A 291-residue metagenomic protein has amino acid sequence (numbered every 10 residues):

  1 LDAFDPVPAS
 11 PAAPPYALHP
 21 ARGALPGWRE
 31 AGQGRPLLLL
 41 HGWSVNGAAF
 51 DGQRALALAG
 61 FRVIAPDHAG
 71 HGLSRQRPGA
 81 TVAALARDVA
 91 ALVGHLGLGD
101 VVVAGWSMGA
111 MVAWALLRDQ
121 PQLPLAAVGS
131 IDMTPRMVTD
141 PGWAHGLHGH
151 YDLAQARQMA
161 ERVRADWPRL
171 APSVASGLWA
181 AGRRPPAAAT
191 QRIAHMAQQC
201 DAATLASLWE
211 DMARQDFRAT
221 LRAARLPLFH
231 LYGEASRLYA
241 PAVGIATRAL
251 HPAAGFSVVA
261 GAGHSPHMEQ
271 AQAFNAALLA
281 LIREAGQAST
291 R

Functional and structural regions predicted by a protein language model:
L1-L39, L58-R62, L98-G99, G255 (+1 more regions): Alpha/beta-hydrolase fold catalytic core
H19-R22, A55, I64-M108, D119 (+1 more regions): Active-site loop/oxyanion-hole signature of alpha/beta-hydrolase fold enzymes
A24-P78: Conserved HGGG/HGGXW glycine-rich cap/lid loop of the alpha/beta-hydrolase fold
S44, H68-G72, A110, P135 (+1 more regions): Alpha/beta-hydrolase active-site loop signature
W114, R118, Q122-R162: Flexible "cap/lid" loop of the alpha/beta hydrolase fold
D140-G146, E161-R222: Conserved alpha/beta-hydrolase catalytic His-Asp/Glu region
Q199-A249, G255: Conserved serine/cysteine hydrolase catalytic core
A262-N275: Catalytic histidine-centered segment of alpha/beta-hydrolase-like enzymes
